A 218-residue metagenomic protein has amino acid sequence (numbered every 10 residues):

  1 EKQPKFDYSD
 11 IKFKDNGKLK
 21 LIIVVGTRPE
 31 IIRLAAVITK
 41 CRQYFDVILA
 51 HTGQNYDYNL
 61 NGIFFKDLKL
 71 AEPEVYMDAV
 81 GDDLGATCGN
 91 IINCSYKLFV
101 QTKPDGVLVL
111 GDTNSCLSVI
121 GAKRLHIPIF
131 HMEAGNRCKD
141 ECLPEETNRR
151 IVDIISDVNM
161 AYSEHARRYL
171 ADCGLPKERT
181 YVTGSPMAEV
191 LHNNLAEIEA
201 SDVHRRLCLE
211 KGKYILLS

Functional and structural regions predicted by a protein language model:
K2-Q54: N-terminal subdomain of nucleotide-sugar transferases
K2-S9, Q54-N59, D78, I155-S218: A nucleotide-sugar donor-handling region in carbohydrate enzymes
F13, F99-Q101, L207-C208: Glycine-rich helix-loop-beta junction characteristic of Rossmann-like nucleotide cofactor-binding loops
G17, E72-V75, S218: Gly-rich Lys/Arg/Thr-decorated short loops/hinges at beta-loop-alpha junctions or inter-strand turns that position
K18, P104, K211-G212: Phosphate-coordination loops involved in phosphoryl transfer and adenosine-cofactor binding
I22-V25, E30-V37, F64, Y76-P176: Active-site and donor-binding regions of nucleotide-sugar-utilizing enzymes
I23, L49-H51, V109, H131 (+2 more regions): Structural beta-sheet core signal
D46-T87: Conserved nucleotide-sugar phosphate-binding/catalytic loop shared by glycosyltransferases and other
